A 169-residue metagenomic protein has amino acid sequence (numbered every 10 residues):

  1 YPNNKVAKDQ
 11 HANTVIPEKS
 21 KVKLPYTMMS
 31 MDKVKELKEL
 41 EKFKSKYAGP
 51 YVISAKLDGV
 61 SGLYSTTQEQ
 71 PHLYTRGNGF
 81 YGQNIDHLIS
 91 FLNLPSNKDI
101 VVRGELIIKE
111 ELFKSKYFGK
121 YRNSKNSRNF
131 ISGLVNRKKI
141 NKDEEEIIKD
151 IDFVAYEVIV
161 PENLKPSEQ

Functional and structural regions predicted by a protein language model:
Y1-P95: Phosphate/adenylate-binding "loop-and-lid" substructures adjacent to NTP/NAD/dNTP-binding pockets in NTP-dependent
V6-P25, D32, L37-K38, N84-H87 (+1 more regions): Catalytic nucleotidyltransferase
T27, G49, D58-G62, K98-G104 (+2 more regions): Structural beta-strand/beta-sheet cores of well-ordered domains, especially the beta-sheet scaffolds that support
V34, K56, T67, R76 (+3 more regions): Structured loops at beta-to-helix junctions and adjacent beta-edge loops in soluble globular domains
K42, F113-Y117, P166: Short, conserved acidic/polar surface loops in the N-terminal third of protein domains
S65-T67, K114-F118, N141-D143: Short acidic, glycine/serine/threonine-rich loops at helix termini
L94-Y117: Flexible glycine-rich surface loops and low-complexity tracts that mediate binding to linear polymers
